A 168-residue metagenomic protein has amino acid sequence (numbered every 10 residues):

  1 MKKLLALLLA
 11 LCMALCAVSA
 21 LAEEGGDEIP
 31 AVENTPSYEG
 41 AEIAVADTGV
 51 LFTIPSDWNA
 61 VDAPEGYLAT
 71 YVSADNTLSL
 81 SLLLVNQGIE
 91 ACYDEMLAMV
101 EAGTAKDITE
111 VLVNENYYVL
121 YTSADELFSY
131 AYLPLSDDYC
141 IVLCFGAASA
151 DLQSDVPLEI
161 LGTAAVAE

Functional and structural regions predicted by a protein language model:
M1-L9: Positively charged n-region of N-terminal signal peptides that target proteins for export
L8-C16: Bacterial N-terminal signal peptides
L15-N34: Sec-dependent signal peptide cleavage junction
S37-E42, E65-L68, L112-L120: Short, hydrophobic/aromatic-rich segments at coil-to-beta transitions
A46-C92, S123-L127: Secretory pathway targeting signatures of secreted, lumenal, and periplasmic proteins
S56-W58, L143-E168: Surface-exposed amphipathic alpha-helical segments
D57-A63, E101-L112, A165-A167: Short secondary-structure junctions
A98-C140, A147: Signature of long, low-cysteine stretches enriched in small and polar/charged residues
